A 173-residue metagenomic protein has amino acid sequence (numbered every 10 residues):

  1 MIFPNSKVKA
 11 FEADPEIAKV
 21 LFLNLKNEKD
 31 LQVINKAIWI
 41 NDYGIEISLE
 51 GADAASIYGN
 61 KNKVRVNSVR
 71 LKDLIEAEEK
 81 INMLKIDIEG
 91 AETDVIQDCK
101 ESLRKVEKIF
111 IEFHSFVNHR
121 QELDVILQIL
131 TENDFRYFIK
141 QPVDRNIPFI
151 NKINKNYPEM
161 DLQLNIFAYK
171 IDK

Functional and structural regions predicted by a protein language model:
M1-K173: Phosphate/nucleotide-binding beta-alpha loop and adjacent structural elements of enzyme active sites
